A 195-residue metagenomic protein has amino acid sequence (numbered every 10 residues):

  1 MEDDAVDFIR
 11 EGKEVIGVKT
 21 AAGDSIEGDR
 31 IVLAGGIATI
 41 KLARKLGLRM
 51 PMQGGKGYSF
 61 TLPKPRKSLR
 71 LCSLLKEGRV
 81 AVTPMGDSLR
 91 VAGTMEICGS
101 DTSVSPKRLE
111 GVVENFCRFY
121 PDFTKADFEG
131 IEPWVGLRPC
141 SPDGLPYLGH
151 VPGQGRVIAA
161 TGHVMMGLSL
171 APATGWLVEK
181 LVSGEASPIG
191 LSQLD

Functional and structural regions predicted by a protein language model:
M1-V6: A conserved beta-strand/loop element that lines the FAD pocket in flavoprotein oxidoreductases
D7-R10, E14-V15, S25-G155: Active-site substrate-recognition segment that forms the wall of the catalytic cavity or substrate channel
R10-G12, L145-D195: C-terminal lid/capping helical subdomain adjacent to the catalytic/cofactor pocket in oxidative enzymes
A21-G23: Glycine-centered tight beta-turn/hairpin loop motif at sheet-sheet or coil-to-beta transitions
